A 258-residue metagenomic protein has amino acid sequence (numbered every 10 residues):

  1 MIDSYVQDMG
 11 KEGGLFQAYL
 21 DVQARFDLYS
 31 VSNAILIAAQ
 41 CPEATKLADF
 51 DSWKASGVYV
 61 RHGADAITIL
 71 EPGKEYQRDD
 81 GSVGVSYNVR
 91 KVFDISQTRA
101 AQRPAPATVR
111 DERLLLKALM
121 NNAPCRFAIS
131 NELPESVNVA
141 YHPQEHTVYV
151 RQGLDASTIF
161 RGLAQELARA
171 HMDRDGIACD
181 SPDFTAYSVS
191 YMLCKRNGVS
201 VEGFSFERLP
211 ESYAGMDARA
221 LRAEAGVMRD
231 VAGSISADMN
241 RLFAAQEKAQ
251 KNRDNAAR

Functional and structural regions predicted by a protein language model:
M1-R258: N-terminal accessory/interface modules of nucleic-acid-binding and processing proteins
